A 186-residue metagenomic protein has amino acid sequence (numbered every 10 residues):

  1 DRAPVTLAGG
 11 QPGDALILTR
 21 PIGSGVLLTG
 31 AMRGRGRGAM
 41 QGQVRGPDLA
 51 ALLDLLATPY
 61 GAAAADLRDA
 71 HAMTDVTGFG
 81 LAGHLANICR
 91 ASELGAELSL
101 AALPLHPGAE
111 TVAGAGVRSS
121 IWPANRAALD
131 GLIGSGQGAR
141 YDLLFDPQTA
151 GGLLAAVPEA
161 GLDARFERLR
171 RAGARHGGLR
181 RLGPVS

Functional and structural regions predicted by a protein language model:
D1-S186: Helix-biased detector of long, well-ordered alpha-helical tracts
